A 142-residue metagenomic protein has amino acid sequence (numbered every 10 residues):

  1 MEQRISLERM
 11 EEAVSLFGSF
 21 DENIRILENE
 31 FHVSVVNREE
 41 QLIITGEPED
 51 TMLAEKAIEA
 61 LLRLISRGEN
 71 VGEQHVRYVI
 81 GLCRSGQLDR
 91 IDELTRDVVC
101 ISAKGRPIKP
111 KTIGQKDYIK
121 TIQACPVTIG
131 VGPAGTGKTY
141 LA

Functional and structural regions predicted by a protein language model:
M1-S15: Short glycine-/aliphatic-rich beta-strand segments at the starts of folded cytosolic domains
E12-N29: Short amphipathic alpha-helix segments
V36-T95: Interdomain "pre-motor" coupling segment immediately N-terminal to P-loop NTPase/helicase cores
P107-Q123: Pre-Walker A adenine-sensing motif
V127: Walker A (P-loop) ATP-phosphate-binding motif of ABC ATPase nucleotide-binding domains
G130-G132: Hydrophobic anchor at the beta1->P-loop junction of P-loop NTPases
G137: Conserved glycine(s) of the Walker
L141-A142: Hydrophobic positions on the alpha1 helix immediately C-terminal to the Walker A/P-loop
